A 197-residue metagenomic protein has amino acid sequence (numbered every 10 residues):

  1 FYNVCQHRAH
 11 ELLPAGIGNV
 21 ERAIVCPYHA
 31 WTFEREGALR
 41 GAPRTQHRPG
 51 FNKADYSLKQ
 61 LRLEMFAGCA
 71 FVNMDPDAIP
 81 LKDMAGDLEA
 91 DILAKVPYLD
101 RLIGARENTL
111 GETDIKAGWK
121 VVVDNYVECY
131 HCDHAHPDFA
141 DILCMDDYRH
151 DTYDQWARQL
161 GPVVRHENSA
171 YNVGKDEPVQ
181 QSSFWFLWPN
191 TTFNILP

Functional and structural regions predicted by a protein language model:
F1-P76, K82-D87: Rieske [2Fe-2S] iron-sulfur-binding domain
N3, E64, C69-P197: C-terminal catalytic domain of Rieske-type non-heme iron oxygenases
